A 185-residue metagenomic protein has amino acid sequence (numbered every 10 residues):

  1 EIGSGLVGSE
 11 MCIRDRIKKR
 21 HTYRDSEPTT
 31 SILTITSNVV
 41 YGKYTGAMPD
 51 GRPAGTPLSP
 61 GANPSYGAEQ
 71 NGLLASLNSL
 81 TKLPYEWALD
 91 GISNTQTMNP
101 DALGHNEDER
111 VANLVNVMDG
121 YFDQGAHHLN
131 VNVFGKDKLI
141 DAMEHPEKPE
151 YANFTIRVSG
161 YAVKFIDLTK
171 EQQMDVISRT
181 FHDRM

Functional and structural regions predicted by a protein language model:
E1-G8, C12-I13: Single conserved hydrophobic/aromatic residue that forms the stacking wall/gate of nucleotide- or nucleobase-binding
D15, H21, P28-M185: Terminal end segments
